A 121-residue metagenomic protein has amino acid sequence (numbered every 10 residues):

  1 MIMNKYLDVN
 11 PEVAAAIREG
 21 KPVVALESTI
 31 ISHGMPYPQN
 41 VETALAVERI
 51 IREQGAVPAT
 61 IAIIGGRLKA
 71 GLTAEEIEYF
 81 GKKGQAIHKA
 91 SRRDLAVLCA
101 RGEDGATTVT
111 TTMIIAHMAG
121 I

Functional and structural regions predicted by a protein language model:
M1-Q54, M118: N-terminal glycine-/serine-/threonine-rich phosphate-binding loop
V9, T108-V109: Amphipathic coiled-coil/heptad-repeat helices and related helical stalk/stem segments that mediate oligomerization
S28, H33-M35, Q39-L98: Glycine-rich nucleotide/cofactor/substrate-binding loop typically near the N-terminus or early in the first domain
V97-R101, A119-I121: A short, small-residue-rich loop immediately preceding and capping a beta-strand
R101-T108: Active-site nucleophile and cofactor-binding loops and adjacent substrate-binding regions of central metabolic enzymes
V109-I121: Internal, conserved structured core segments that host functional sites
